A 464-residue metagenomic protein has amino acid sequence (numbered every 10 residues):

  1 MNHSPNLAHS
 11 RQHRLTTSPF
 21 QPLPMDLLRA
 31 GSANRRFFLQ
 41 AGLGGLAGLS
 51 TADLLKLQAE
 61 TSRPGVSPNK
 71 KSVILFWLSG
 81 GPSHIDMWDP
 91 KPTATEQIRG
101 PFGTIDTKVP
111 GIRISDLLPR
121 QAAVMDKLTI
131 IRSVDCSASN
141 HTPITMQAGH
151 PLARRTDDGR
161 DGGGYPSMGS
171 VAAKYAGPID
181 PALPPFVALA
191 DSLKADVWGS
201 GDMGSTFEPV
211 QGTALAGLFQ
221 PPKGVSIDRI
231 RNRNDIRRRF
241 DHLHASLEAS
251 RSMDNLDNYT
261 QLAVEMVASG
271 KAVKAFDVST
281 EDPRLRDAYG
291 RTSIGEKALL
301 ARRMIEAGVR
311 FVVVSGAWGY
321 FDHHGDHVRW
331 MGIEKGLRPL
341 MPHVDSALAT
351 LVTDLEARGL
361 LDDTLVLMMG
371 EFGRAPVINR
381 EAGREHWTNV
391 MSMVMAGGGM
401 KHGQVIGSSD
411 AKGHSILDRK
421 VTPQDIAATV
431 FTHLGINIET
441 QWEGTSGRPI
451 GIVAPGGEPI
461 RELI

Functional and structural regions predicted by a protein language model:
N2-I464: Ligand-binding pockets and gating/stacking loops
